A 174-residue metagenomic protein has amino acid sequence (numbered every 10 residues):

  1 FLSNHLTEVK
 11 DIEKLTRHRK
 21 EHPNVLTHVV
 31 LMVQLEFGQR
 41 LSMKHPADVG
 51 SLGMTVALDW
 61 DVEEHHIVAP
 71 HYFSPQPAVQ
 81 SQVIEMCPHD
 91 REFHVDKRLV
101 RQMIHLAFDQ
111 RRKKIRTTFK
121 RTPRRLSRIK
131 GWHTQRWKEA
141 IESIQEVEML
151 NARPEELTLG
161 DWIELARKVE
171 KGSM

Functional and structural regions predicted by a protein language model:
F1-M174: Class I S-adenosyl-L-methionine
